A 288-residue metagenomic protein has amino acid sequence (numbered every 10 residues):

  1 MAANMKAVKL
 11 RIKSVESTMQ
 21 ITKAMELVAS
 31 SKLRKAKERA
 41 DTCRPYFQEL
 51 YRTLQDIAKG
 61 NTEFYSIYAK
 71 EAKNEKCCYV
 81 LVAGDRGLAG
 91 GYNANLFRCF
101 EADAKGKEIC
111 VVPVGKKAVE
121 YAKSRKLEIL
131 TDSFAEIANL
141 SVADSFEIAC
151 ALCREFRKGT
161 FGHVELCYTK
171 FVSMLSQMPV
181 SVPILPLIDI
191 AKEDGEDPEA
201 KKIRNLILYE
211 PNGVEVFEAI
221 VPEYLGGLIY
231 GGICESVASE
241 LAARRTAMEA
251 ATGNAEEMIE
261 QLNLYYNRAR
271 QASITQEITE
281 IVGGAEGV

Functional and structural regions predicted by a protein language model:
M1-V288: C-terminal beta-strand-loop-alpha-helix "lid" module of Rossmann-like NAD(P)-dependent dehydrogenases
